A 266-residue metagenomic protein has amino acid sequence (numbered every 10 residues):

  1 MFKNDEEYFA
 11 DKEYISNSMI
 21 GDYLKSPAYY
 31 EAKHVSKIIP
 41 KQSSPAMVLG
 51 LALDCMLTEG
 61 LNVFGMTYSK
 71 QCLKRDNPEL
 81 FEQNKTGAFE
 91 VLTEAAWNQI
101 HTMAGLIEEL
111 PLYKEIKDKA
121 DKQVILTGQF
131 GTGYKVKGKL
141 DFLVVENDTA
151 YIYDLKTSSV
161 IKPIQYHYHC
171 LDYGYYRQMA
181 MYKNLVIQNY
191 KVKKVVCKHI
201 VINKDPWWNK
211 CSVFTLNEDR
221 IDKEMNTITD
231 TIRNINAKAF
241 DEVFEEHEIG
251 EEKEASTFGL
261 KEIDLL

Functional and structural regions predicted by a protein language model:
M1-G138, E246-I249, K253: Metal-dependent nuclease catalytic cores that hydrolyze phosphodiester bonds in DNA/RNA, characterized by
L53-D54, F142, I228: A residue-level signal for conserved active-site and pocket-lining positions in enzyme catalytic cores
L57-L61, T157-V160, I187-K191, N236: Hydrophobic/aromatic-lined pockets within catalytic cores
G65, V160-P163, W207-N209: Short catalytic/ligand-binding loop motif for oxyanion handling, primarily in non-cytosolic enzymes, centered on
E94-A104, L171-Y176, M181-L266: Metal-dependent nuclease catalytic regions and adjoining charged, substrate-binding loops involved in nucleic-acid end
L110-D118, V144-Y151, V186-V195: Secondary-structure boundary elements
I125-Y176: Non-catalytic protein-protein interaction segments used by genome-maintenance enzymes to assemble and couple activities
